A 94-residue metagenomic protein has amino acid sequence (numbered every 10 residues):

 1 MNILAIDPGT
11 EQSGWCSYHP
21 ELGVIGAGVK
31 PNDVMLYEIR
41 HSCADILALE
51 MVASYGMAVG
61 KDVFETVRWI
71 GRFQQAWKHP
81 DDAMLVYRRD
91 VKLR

Functional and structural regions predicted by a protein language model:
M1-R94: Phosphate- and other anionic-substrate recognition elements at nucleic-acid/protein interfaces
